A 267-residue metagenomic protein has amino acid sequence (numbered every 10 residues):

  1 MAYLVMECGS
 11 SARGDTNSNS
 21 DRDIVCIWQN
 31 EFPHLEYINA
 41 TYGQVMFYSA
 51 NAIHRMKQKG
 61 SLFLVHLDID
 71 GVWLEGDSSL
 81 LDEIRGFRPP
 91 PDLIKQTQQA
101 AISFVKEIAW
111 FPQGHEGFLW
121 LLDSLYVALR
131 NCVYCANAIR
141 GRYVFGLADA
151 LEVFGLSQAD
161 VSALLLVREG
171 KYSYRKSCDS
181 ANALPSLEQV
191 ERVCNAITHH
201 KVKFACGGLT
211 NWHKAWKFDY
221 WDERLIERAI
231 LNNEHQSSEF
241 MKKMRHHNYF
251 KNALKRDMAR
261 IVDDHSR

Functional and structural regions predicted by a protein language model:
M1-W73, R245-R256: Metal-dependent nucleotidyltransferase catalytic core
A50-N51, G86-P89, A109-Q113: Short acidic, glycine/Ser/Thr-rich loop/turn "cap" segments at secondary-structure junctions
I53-K57, P90-T97: Alpha-helix initiation/capping motif
W73-D92: Ordered, amphipathic secondary-structure segments that act as subunit-interaction surfaces in large macromolecular
D92-R267: Conserved nucleotidyltransferase catalytic core and NTase-mimicking acidic/glycine-rich helix/loop elements in nucleic
